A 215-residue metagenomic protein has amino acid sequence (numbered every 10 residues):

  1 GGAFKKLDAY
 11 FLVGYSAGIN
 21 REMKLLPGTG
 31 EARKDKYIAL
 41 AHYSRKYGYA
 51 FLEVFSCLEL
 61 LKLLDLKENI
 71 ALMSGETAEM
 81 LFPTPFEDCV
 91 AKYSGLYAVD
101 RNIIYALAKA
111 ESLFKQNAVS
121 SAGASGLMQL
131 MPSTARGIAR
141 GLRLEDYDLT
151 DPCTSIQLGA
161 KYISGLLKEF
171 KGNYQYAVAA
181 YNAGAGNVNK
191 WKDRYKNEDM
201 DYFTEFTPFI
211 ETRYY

Functional and structural regions predicted by a protein language model:
G1, V13, G18-N20, L25-Y215: Catalytic glycan-binding domains that act on GlcNAc-containing polysaccharides
G2-L7: Charged, amphipathic alpha-helical linkers/stalks
